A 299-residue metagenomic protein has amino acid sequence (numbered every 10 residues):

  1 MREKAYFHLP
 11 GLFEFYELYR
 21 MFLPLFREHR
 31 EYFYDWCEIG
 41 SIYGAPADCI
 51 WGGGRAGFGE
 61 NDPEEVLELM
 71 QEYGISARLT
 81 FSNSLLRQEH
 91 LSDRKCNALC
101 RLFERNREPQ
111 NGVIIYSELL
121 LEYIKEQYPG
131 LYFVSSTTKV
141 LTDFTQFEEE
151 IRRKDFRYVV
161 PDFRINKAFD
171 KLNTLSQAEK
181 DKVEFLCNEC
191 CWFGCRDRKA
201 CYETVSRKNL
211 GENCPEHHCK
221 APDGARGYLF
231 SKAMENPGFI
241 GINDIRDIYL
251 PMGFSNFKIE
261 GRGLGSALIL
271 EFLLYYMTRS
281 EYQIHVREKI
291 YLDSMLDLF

Functional and structural regions predicted by a protein language model:
M1-E150, F156-F299: Active-site pocket-lining/capping segments in soluble small-molecule metabolic enzymes
